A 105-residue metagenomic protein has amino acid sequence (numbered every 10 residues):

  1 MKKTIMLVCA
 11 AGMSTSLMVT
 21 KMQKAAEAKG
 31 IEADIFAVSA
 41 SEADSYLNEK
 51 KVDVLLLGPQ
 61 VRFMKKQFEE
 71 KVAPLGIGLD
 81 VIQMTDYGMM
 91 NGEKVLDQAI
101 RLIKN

Functional and structural regions predicted by a protein language model:
K3-E42: Conserved active-site segments centered on acidic
T4, G78-N105: Ser/Thr/Gly-rich flexible loops in soluble cytosolic domains mediating phosphotransfer, phosphorylation
T20-A28, E70, D97, R101: Short, well-ordered alpha-helices that flank and scaffold nucleotide-derived cofactor binding pockets
A40, Q60, M84-D86: Short, ordered loop/turn segments at secondary-structure junctions
E42-Y46, M64: Short acidic active-site motifs
E49-V54: Short acidic/histidine-rich motifs immediately flanking catalytic phosphotransfer sites in two-component signaling
L57-F68: N-terminal glycine-rich "phosphate-gripper" loop used for MgATP/nucleotide binding and carboxylate activation
